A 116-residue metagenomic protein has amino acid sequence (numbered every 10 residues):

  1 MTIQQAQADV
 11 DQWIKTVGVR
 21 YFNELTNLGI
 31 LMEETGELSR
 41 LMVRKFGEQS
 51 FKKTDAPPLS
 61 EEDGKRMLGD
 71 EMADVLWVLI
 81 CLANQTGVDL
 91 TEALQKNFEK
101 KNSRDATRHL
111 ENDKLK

Functional and structural regions predicted by a protein language model:
M1-M72, L76-K116: Flexible "arm" and connector segments at domain edges
